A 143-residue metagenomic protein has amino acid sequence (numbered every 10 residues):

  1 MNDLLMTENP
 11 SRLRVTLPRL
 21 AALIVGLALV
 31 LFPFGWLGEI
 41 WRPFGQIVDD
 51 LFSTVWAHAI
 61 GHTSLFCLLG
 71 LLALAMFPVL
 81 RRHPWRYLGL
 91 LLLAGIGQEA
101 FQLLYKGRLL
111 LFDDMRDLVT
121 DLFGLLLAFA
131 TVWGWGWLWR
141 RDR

Functional and structural regions predicted by a protein language model:
N2-R116, L122-R143: Bulky hydrophobic segments
